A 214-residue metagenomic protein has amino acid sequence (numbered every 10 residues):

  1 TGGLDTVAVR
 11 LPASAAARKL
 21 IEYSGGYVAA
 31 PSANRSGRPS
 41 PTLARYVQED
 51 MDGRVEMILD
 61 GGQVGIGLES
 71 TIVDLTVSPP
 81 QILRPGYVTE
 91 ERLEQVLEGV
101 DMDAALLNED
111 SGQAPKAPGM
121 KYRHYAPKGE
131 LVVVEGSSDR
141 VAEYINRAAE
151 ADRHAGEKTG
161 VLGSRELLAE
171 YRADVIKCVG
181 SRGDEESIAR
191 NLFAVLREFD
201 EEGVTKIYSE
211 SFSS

Functional and structural regions predicted by a protein language model:
T1-S214: Active-site-adjacent structural elements in enzyme catalytic cores
